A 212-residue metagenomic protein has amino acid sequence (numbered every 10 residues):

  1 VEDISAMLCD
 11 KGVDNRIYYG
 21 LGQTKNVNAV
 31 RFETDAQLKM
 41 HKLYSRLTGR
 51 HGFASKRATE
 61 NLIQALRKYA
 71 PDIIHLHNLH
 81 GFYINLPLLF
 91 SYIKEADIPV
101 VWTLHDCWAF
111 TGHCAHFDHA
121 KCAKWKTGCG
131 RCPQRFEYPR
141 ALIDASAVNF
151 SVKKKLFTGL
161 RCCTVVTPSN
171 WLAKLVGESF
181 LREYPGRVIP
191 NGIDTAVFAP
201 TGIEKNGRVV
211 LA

Functional and structural regions predicted by a protein language model:
V1-V30, R67-Y69, K94-P99: N-terminal subdomain of nucleotide-sugar transferases
N26-F32, L88, G112-F117, S179 (+1 more regions): Short aromatic-enriched loop/helix-cap "lid" or pocket-rim segments at secondary-structure transitions that line
V27-E60, N78, E137-A145: A short, charged, and often flexible helix/loop element on the N-terminal side of the glycosyltransferase catalytic
I63-I84, I98-H105: Short N-terminal targeting/anchoring amphipathic segment
N78-Y83, L104-A115, P133-L142: A short, histidine- and acid-enriched strand-loop-helix "catalytic/donor-clamping" loop that lines the nucleotide-sugar
E95, W108, A123-V165, F180 (+1 more regions): Membrane-proximal helix-turn-helix segments that form the acceptor-binding/catalytic region of lipid-linked
W171, G192: Carbohydrate-associated surface elements
G202-A212: Conserved donor-binding/catalytic core segment of Leloir-type glycosyltransferases
